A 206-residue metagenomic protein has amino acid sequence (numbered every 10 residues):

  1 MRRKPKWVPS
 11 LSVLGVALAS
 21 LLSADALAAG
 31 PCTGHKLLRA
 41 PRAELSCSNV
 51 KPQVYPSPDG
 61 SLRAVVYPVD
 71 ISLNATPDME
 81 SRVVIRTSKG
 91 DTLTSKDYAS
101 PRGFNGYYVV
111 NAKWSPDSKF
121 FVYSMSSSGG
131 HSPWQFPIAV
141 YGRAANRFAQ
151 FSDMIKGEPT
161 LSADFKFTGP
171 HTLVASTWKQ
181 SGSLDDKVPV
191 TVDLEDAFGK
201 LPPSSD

Functional and structural regions predicted by a protein language model:
R2-L14: Bacterial N-terminal signal peptides that target proteins for export
S23-A24: N-terminal signal peptide c-region/cleavage motif recognized by signal peptidases
L27-Y55, G142-D206: Acidic, small-residue rich beta-repeat scaffolds with periodic aromatic anchors
P41-P77: Beta-strand-rich domains and repeat architectures in extracellular enzymes and scaffolds, especially beta-propellers
V54-L62, Y67, A112-F120, D164-V174: Blade-terminus and WD-like Trp-Asp/Gly-His loop motifs, strongest in beta-propeller folds
D70-N74, S127-H131, K179-L184: Short glycine/acidic-enriched loop and turn motifs that connect beta-strands
T76-T94: Beta-propeller domains
L93-A112: Blade-loop segments of beta-propeller domains
